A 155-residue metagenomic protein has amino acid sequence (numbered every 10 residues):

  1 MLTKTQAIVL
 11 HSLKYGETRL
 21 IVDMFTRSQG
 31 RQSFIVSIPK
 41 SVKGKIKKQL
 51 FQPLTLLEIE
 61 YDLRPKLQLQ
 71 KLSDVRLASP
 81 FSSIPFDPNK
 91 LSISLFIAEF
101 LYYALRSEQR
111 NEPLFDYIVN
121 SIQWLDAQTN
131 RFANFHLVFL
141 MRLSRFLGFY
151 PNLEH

Functional and structural regions predicted by a protein language model:
M1-L20, F25-H155: Non-catalytic alpha-helical scaffolds and adjoining flexible linkers that form interface surfaces for assembly
